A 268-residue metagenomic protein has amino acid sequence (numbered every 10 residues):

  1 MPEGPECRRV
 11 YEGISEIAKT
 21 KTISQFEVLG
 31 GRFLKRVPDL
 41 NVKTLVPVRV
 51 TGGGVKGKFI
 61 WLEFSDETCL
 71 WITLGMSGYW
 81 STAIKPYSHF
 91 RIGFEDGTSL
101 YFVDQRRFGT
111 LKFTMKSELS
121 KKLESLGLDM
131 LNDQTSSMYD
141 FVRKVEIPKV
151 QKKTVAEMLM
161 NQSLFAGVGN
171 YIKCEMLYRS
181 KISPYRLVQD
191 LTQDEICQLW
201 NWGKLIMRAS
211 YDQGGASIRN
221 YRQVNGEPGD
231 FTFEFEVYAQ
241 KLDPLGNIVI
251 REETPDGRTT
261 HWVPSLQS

Functional and structural regions predicted by a protein language model:
M1-F113, S120-K122, Q193, V237-A239 (+1 more regions): Gly/Gly-Pro- and Ser/Thr-rich, intrinsically disordered tail segments characteristic of DNA damage-repair and tolerance
T22-L40, V46, T51-G54, F59-S65 (+2 more regions): Basic, nucleic-acid-binding surfaces and adjacent catalytic neighborhoods in DNA/RNA-processing proteins
L70-V168, I172-R179, L187, P264: Phosphate/anion-contacting hairpin/loop surfaces
